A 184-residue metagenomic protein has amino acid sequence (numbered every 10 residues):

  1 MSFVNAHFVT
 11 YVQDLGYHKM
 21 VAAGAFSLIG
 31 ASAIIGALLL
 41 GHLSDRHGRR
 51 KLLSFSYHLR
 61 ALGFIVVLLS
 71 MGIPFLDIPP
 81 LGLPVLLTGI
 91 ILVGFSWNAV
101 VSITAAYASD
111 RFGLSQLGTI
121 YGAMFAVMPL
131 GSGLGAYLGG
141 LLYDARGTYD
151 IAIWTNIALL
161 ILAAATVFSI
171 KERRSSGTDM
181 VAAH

Functional and structural regions predicted by a protein language model:
M1-L40, V101, G135: Extracytoplasmic gate region of multi-pass secondary transporters
V12-Q13, L43-S44, L138-G147: Interfacial helix-cap and linker-helix signal at transmembrane-aqueous boundaries of multi-pass secondary transporters
R46-H58: Cytoplasmic membrane-interface "Motif A"-like loop-to-helix N-cap segments of 12-TM Major Facilitator Superfamily
L59-I78: C-terminal ends and interior cores of transmembrane alpha-helices in multi-pass membrane transporters/permeases
L81-A99: Hydrophobic core of transmembrane alpha-helices in multi-pass small-molecule transporters, especially MFS/SLC-type
A99-F112: Intracellular juxtamembrane helix-capping segments at the cytosolic ends of symmetry-related transmembrane helices
L141-L159: A membrane-interface helix-boundary motif in multi-pass transporters
I157-H184: Multi-pass alpha-helical transporter architecture, strongest for 12-TM Major Facilitator/SLC carriers used
